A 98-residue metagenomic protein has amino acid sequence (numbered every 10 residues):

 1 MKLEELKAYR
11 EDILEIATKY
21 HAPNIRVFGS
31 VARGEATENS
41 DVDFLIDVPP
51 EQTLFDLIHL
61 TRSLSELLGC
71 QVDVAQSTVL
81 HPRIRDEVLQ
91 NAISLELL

Functional and structural regions predicted by a protein language model:
M1-N24, A32-E38, P49-L98: Catalytic core of pol beta-like nucleotidyltransferases
V27: Conserved histidines in hydrophobic membrane contexts and catalytic metal-binding motifs
S40-V42: Change "...and in nucleic-acid phosphodiester-cleaving endonucleases..." to "...and in nucleic-acid processing enzymes
L45-D47: Short hydrophobic/aromatic beta-strand micro-patches that form the beta-sheet surface supporting nucleotide- or nucleic
